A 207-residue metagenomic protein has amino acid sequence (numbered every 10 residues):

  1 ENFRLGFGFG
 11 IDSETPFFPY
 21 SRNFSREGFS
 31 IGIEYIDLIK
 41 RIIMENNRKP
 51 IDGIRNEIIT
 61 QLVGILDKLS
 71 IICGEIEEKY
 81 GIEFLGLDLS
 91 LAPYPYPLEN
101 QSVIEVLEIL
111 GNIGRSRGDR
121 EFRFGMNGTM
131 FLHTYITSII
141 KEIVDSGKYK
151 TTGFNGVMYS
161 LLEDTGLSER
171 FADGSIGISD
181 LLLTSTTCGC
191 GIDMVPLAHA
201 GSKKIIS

Functional and structural regions predicted by a protein language model:
E1-S207: Anaerobic metallocofactor- and corrinoid-dependent redox/one-carbon enzyme cores, especially those from methanogenesis
